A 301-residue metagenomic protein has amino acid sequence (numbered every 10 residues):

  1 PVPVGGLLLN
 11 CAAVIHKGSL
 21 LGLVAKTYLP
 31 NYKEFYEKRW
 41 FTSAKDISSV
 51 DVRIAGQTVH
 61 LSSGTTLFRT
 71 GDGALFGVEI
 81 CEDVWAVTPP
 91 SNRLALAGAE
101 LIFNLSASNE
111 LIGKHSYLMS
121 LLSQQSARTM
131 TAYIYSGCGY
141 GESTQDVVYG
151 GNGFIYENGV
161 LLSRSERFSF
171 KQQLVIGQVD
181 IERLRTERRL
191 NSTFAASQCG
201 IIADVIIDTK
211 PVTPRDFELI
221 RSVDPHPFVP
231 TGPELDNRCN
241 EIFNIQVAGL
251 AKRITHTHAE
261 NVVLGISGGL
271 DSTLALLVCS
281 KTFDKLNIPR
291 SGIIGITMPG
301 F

Functional and structural regions predicted by a protein language model:
P1-G265, L277, K281-R290: Enzyme catalytic cores with a strong preference for nitrogen-chemistry domains
G269: Conserved G/P- and acidic residue-centered "switch" motifs that form tight phosphate/ATP-binding loops in soluble
T273: PAZ/PAZ-like end-binding module
I288-R290, M298-F301: ATP-dependent adenylate-handling ligase core
I294: Conserved beta-strand positions in the Rossmann-like core of class I SAM-dependent methyltransferases
